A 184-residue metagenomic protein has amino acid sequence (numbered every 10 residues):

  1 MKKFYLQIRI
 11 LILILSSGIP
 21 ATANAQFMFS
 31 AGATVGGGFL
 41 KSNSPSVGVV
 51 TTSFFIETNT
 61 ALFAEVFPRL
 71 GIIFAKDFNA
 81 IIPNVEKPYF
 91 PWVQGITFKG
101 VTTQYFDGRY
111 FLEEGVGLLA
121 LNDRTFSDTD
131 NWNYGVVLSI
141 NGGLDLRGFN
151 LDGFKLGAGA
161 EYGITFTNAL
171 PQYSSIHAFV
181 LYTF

Functional and structural regions predicted by a protein language model:
M1-M28: Cleavable N-terminal export/targeting peptides
A23-A80, T167, Y173-T183: Short glycine/proline- and aromatic-enriched beta-strand/turn motifs that initiate or cap beta-hairpins
F27-F29, L62-L70, R109-L112, R147-L156: Repeated loop/turn-to-beta-strand initiation elements of outer-membrane beta-barrel proteins
F27-F29, P45-T52, W92-I96, G108 (+2 more regions): Residues that define the transmembrane beta-barrel architecture of outer-membrane proteins
M28, F78, V137-F184: Predominantly the C-terminal beta-signal and adjacent terminal strand-loop region of outer-membrane beta-barrel
A33-G37, T52-T60, I72, Q94-Q104 (+4 more regions): Residues on the lipid-exposed face of transmembrane beta-strands in outer-membrane beta-barrel proteins
F39-S42, P83-P88, D123-N131, G163-N168: Extracellular loop and loop/strand-boundary signature of outer-membrane beta-barrel proteins
P83-E113: Helix-adjacent hinge/juxtasegments
